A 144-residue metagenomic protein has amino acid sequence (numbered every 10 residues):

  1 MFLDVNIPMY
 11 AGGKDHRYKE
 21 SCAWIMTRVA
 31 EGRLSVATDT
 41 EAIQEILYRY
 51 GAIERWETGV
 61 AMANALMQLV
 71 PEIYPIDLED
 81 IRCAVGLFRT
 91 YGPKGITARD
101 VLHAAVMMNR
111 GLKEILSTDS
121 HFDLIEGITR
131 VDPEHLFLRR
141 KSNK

Functional and structural regions predicted by a protein language model:
M1-T38, G51-A61, E134-K144: Short, well-structured N-terminal submotif of metal-dependent ribonuclease cores
V5, T40, R99-V101: Conserved glycosyltransferase catalytic-site signature
E31-R33, L69, I125: Structured helix-beta-strand junction loops
E72-L116: Active-site neighborhoods of divalent-metal-dependent phosphate/nucleic-acid chemistry enzymes
A105, N109-K144: Acidic, PIN/NYN-like endoribonuclease modules and their adjacent C-terminal/linker elements
